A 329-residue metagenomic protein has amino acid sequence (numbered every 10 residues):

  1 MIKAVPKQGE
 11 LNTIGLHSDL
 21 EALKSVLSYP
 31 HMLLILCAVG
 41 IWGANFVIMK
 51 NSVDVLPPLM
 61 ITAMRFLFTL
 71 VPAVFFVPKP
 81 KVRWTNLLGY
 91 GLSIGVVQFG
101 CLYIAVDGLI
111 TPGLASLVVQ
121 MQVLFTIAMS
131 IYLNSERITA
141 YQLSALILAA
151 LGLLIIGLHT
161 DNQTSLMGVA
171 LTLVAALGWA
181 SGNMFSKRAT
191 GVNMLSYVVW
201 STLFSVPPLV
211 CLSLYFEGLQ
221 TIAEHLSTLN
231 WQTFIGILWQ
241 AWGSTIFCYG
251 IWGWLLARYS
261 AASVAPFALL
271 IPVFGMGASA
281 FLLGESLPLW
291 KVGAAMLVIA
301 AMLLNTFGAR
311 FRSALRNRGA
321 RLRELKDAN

Functional and structural regions predicted by a protein language model:
I2-K24, S28, L33, T62-F66 (+1 more regions): C-terminal-most transmembrane helix of multi-pass membrane proteins
I2-K7, L11-G15, I41, N51-V97 (+5 more regions): Transmembrane alpha-helices of multi-pass small-molecule transport proteins
L36-A44, I48, L88-L109, A128-M129 (+6 more regions): Hydrophobic alpha-helical transmembrane segments of multi-pass membrane transport proteins, especially secondary
V47, L70-A73, T126-I127, Y132 (+4 more regions): Transmembrane alpha-helical segments that form core, pore/gating elements of small-molecule transporters/exporters
I48-N51, V55, F68-R83, A150-T164 (+3 more regions): Membrane-interface helix-cap regions at the ends of transmembrane helices in multi-pass membrane proteins
S52, I61, A105, Y132-N134 (+6 more regions): Hydrophobic/aromatic residues within transmembrane alpha-helices of multi-pass small-molecule transporters
M60-L70, Y103-L146, A175, A261-A280: Specific alpha-helical transmembrane segments that line the substrate/conduction pathway and gating interfaces
L67, A73, A128-M129, I138-L158 (+4 more regions): Hydrophobic transmembrane alpha-helices of multi-pass small-molecule transport proteins
